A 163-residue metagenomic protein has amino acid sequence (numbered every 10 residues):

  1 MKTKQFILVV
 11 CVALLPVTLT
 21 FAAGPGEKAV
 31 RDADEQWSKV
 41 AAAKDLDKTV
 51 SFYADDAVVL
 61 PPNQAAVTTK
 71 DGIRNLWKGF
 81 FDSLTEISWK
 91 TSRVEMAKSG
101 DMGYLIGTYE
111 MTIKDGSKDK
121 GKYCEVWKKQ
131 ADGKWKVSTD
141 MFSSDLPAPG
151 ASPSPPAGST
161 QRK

Functional and structural regions predicted by a protein language model:
M1-V10: Bacterial N-terminal signal peptides that target proteins for export
K4, L19-F21, Q161: N-terminal compositionally biased, intrinsically disordered segments and leader/signal-like regions
V9-T18: Bacterial N-terminal signal peptides
L15, D56-A57: A short small-residue
A23-S51, V58-K163: A beta-strand edge to alpha-helix "cap/lid" segment located at domain peripheries
